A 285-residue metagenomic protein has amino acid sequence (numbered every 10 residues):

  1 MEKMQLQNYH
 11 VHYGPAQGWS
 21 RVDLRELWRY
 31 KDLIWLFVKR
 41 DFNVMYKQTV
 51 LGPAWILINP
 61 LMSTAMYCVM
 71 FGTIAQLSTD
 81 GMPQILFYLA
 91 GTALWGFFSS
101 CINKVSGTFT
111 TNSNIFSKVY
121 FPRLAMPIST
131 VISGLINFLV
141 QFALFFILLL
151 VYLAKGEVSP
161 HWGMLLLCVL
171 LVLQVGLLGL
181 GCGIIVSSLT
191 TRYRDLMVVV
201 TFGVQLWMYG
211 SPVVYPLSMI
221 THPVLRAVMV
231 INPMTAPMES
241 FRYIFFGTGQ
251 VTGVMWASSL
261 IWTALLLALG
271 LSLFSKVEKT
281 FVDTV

Functional and structural regions predicted by a protein language model:
M1-V285: Hydrophobic transmembrane alpha-helices and immediately adjacent juxtamembrane helices of multi-pass inner-membrane
